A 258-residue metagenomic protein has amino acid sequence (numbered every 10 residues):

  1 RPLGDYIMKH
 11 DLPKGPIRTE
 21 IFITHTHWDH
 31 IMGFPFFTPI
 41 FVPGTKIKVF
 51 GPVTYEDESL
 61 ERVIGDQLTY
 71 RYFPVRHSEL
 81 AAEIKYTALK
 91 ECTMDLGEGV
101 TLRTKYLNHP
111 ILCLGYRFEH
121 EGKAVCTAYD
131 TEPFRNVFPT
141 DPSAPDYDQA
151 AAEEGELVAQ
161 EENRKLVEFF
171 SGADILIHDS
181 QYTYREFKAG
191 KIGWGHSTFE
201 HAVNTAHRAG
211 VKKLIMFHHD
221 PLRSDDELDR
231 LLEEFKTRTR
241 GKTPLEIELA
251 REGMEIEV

Functional and structural regions predicted by a protein language model:
R1-P2, H30, Y184-R185, R223: Short glycine-rich, flexible loops that bind phosphorylated cofactors or substrates
R1-T26, M32-V42, R135-S143, E154-L157 (+2 more regions): Pre-active-site segment of Zn-dependent metallo-hydrolases
I21, K46-Y55, K213: Short internal beta-strands
T24-H30, H109, H218: Histidine-centered divalent metal-coordination motifs
V42, Y70-F73, R238-L245: Short helix-capping segments at alpha-helix termini
K85-F217, L228-T237, G241: Metal-dependent phosphodiesterase/nuclease catalytic metal-binding core
K242-E255: Canonical P-loop GTPase G-domain recognition
